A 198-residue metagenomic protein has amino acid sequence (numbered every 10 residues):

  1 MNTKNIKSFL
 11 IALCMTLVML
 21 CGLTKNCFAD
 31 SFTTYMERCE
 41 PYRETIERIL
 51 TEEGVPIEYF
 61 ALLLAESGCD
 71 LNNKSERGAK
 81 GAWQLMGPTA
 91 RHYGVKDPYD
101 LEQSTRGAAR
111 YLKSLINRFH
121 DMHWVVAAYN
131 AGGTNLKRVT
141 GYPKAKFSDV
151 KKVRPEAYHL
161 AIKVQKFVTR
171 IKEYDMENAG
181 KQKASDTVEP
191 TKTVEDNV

Functional and structural regions predicted by a protein language model:
M1-K4, G22, E189: Short, low-complexity interaction segments enriched in Ser/Thr/Pro/Gly
N2-L13: Bacterial N-terminal signal peptides that target proteins for export
A12-G22: Bacterial N-terminal signal peptides
F28-P190: Catalytic glycan-binding domains that act on GlcNAc-containing polysaccharides
K192-V198: Long, low-complexity, intrinsically disordered segments
